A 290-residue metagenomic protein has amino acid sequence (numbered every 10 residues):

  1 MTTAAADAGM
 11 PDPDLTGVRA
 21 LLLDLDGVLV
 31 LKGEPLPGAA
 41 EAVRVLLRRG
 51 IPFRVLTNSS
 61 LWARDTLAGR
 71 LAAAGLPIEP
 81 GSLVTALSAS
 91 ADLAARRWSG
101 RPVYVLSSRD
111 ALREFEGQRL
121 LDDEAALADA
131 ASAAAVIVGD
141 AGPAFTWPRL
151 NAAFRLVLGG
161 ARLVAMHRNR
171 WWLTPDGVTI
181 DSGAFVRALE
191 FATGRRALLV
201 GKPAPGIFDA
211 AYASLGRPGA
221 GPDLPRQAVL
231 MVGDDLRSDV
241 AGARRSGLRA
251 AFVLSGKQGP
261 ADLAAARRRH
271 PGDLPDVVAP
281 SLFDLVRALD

Functional and structural regions predicted by a protein language model:
T2-L23, V28-E34, A40, R44-I51 (+2 more regions): Asp-based, Mg2+/Mn2+-dependent phosphohydrolase catalytic module
